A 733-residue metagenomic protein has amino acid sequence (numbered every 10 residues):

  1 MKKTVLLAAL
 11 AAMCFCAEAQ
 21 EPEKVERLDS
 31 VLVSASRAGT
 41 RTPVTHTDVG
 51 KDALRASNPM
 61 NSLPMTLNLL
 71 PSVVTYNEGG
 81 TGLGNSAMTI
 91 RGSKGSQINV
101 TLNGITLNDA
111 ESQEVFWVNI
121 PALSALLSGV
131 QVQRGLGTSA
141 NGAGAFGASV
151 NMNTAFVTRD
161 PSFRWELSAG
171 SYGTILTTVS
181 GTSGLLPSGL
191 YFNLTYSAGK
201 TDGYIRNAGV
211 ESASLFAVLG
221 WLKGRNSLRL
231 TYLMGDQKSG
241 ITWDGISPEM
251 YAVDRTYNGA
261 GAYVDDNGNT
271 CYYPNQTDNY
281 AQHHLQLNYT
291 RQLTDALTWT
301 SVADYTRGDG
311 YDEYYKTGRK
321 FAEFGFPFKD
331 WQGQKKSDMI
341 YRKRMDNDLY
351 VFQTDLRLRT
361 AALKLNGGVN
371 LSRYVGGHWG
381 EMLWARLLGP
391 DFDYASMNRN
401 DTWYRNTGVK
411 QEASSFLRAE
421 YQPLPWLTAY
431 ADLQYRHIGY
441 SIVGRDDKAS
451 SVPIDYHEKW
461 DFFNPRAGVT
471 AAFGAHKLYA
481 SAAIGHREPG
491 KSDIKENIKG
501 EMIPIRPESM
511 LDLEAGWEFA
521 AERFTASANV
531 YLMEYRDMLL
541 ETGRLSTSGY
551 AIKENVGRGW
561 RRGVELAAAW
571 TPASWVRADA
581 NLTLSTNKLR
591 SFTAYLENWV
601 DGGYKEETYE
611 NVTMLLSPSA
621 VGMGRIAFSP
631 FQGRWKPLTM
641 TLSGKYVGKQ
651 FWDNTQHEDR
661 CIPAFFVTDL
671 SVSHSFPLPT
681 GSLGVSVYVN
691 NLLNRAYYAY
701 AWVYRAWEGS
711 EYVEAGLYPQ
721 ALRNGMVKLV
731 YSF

Functional and structural regions predicted by a protein language model:
L6, L233, A480, L511-D512 (+2 more regions): Conserved C-terminal beta-signal and adjacent last beta-strands/turns of outer-membrane beta-barrel proteins
L28-N58, A87: N-terminal periplasmic "start-of-domain" segments of outer-membrane beta-barrel proteins
L63-T66, S86-T89, T101, W117-A122 (+3 more regions): N-terminal periplasmic accessory domains that precede and gate Gram-negative outer-membrane beta-barrel machines
P64-T106, S128: Extracytoplasmic beta-strand/coil segments of soluble accessory domains associated with Gram-negative outer-membrane
T106-R134, N153, M250: Short acidic/polar hinge/loop motifs at secondary-structure boundaries that mediate gating or recognition
S162, A169-K200, I205-T242, Y280 (+2 more regions): Transmembrane beta-barrel wall of Gram-negative outer-membrane proteins
Q292, T298-D304, T470-A483, P504-R562 (+3 more regions): Membrane-embedded beta-barrel scaffold of Gram-negative outer-membrane proteins
P425, L532-E534, E554-W652, V730-S732: Gram-negative outer-membrane beta-barrel transporters
